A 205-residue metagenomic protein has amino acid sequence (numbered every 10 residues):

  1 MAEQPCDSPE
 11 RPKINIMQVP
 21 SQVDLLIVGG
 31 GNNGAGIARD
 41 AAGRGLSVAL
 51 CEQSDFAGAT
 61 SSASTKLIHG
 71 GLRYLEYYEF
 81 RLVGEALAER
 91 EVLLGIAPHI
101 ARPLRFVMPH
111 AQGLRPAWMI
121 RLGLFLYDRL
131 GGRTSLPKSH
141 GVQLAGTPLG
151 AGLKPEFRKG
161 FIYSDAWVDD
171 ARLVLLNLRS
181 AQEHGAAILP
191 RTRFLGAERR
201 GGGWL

Functional and structural regions predicted by a protein language model:
E3-L25, D40-R44: Extreme N-terminal leader/targeting segments of oxidoreductases
V19-N33, A49: Beta1/beta-strand and adjacent pyrophosphate-binding region of the FAD-binding site in flavoprotein oxidoreductases
G29, R44-G45, G185: Glycine-centered short loops/turns at secondary-structure junctions
A42-S62: Glycine-rich FAD pyrophosphate-binding loop
S47-V48, A187-L189: Residue-level detector of anion-binding/catalytic polar loops
K66-L149: Dinucleotide-binding Rossmann-like beta1-alpha1 core, especially the glycine-rich loop that anchors the ADP
L144-H184, R191, L205: Helix-loop-beta segment of a Rossmann-like dinucleotide-binding subdomain
P190-W204: A conserved short coil-to-beta-strand element within the FAD-binding core of flavoproteins
